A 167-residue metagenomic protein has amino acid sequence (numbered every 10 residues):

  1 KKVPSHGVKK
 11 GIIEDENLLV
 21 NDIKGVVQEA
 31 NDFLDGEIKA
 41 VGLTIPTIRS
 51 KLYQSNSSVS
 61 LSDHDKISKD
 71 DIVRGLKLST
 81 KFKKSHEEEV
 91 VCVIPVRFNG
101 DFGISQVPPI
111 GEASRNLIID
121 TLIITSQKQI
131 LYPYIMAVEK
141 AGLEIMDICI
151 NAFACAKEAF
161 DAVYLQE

Functional and structural regions predicted by a protein language model:
K2-A40, I45-E167: Nucleotide/phosphate-binding catalytic cleft detector across ATP-hydrolyzing and phosphate-transferring enzymes
